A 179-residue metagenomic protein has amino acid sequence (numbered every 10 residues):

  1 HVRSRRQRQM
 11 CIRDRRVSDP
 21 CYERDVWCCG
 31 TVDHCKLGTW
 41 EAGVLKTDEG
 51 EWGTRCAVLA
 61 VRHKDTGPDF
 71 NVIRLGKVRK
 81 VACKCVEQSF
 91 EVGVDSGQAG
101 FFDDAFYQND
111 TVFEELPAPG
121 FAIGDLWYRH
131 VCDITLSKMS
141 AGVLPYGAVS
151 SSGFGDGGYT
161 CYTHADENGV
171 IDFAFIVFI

Functional and structural regions predicted by a protein language model:
H1-I12: Single conserved hydrophobic/aromatic residue that forms the stacking wall/gate of nucleotide- or nucleobase-binding
S18-D19, T31-D33, R62-H63, D95-G97 (+3 more regions): Helix N-cap / beta->alpha transition motif
Y22-V81, V92: Extended, charge-biased low-complexity segments that typically form long amphipathic alpha-helices/coiled-coils
H34, A42, T47, K80 (+3 more regions): Intrinsically disordered, low-complexity, compositionally biased regions/tails
G53, S96, E167-G169: Short, solvent-exposed coil/turn segments at beta-strand boundaries
V58, R62-L126, I134: Surface-exposed beta-loop interaction hotspot
G100, A105-I179: Acidic, proline/glycine-rich low-complexity IDRs
